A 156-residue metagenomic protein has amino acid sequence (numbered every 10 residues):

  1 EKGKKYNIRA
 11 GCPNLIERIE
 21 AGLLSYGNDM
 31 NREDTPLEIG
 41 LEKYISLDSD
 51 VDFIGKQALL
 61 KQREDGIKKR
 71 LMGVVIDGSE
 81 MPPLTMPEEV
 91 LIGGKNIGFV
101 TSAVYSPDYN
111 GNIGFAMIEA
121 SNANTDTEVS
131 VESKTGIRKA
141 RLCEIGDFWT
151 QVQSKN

Functional and structural regions predicted by a protein language model:
E1-N156: Conserved, structured C-terminal
